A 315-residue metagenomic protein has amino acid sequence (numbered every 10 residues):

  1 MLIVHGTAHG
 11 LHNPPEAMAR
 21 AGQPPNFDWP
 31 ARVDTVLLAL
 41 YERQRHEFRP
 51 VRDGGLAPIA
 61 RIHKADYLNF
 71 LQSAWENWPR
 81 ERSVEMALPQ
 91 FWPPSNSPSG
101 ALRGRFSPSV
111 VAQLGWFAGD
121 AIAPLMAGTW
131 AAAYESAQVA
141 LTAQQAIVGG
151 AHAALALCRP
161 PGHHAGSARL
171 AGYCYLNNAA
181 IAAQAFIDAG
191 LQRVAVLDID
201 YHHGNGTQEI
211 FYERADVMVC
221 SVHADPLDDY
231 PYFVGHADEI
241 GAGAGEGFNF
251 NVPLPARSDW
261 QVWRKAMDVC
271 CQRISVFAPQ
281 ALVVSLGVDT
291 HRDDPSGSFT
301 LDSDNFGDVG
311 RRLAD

Functional and structural regions predicted by a protein language model:
M1-L197, H202-D315: HDAC/HDAC-like amidohydrolase catalytic core signature
